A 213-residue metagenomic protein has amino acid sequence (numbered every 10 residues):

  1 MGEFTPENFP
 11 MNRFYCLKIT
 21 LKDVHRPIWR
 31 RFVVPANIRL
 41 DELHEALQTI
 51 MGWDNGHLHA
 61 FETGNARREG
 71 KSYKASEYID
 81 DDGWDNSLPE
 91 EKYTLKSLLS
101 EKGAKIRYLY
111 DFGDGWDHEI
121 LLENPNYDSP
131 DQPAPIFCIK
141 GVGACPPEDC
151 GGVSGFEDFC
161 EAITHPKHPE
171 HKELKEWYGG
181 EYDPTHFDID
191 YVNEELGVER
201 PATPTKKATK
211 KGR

Functional and structural regions predicted by a protein language model:
M1-R213: Short linear regulatory motifs enriched in tryptophan with gly/pro/ser
